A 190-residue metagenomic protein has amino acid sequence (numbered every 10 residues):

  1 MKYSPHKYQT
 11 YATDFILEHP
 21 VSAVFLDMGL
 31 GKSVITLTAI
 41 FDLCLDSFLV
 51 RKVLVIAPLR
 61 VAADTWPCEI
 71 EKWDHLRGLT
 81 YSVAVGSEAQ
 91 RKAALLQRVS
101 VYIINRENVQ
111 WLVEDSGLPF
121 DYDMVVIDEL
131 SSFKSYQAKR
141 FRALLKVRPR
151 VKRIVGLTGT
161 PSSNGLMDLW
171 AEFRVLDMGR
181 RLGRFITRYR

Functional and structural regions predicted by a protein language model:
M1-L26, L30-R140, K146-R150, R181-R190: SF2 helicase/translocase NTPase motor core, specifically the RecA-like lobe 1 inter-motif segment between Walker
P20, K139, T158, M167-D168: Short, functionally important structural connectors and interaction interfaces within domains
M28-G29, V151-M167, R174: Conserved helicase ATPase motor motifs in RecA-like P-loop NTPase domains
L37, E69, G165-L176: PAPS/PAP-binding and catalytic site of the sulfotransferase fold
A93, D123-I127, G159-L169: Short charge-dense sequence patches
